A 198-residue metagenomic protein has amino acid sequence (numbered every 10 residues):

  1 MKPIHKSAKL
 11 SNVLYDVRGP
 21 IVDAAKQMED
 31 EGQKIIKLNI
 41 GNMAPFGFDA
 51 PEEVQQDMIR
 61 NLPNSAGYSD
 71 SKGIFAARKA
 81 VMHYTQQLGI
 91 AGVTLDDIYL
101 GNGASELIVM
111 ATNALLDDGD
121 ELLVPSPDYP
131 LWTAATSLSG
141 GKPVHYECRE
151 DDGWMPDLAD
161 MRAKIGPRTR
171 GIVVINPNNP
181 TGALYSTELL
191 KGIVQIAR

Functional and structural regions predicted by a protein language model:
M1-S11: Generic N-terminal amphipathic, Lys/Arg-enriched alpha-helix
S11-G103, M110: N-terminal small-domain helix-loop-helix segment of the aminotransferase-like
I21, A25, W132, I193: Aromatic/hydrophobic pocket-lining residues that form π-stacking "cages" and hydrophobic walls in ligand
G92-I98, D118-E121, R168: Short acidic capping loops at alpha-helix termini that bridge into adjacent secondary structure
A114-T136: Conserved PLP-anchoring active-site segment centered on the Schiff-base-forming lysine
L138-V144: A short helix-loop-beta submotif of the ANL/AMP-binding
V144, R149-R198: Active-site phosphate-binding strand-loop segment of PLP-dependent enzymes
